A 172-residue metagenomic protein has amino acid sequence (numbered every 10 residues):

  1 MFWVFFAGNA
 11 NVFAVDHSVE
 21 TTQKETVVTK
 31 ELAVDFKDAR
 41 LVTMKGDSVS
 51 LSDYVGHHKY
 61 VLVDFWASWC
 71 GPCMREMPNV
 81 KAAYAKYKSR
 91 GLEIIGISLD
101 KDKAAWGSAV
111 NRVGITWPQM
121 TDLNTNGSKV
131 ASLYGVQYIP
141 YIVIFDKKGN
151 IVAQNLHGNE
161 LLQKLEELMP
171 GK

Functional and structural regions predicted by a protein language model:
M1-S18, G171-K172: Bacterial Sec-dependent N-terminal signal peptides
D16-D53, P170-G171: N-terminal "domain-start" segment that seeds a small globular fold
L41-V42, G46-S48, H57, D102 (+1 more regions): Extracytoplasmic and endomembrane cell-envelope/extracellular-matrix remodeling and assembly machinery
L51-G56, A131-Y134: Short amphipathic alpha-helix with an adjacent loop that forms part of the alpha/beta core around
H58-V61, F65-W69, Y138: Short pre-active-site segment immediately N-terminal to redox-active cysteine/selenocysteine motifs in thiol-based
F65-A82: Conserved redox-active cysteine motifs that mediate thiol-disulfide chemistry, especially di-cysteine Cys-X(1-2)-Cys
A85-I139: Conserved segment of the thioredoxin-like fold in thiol-based oxidoreductases
I115, D122-P170: Thiol/disulfide oxidoreductase modules built on the thioredoxin-like
